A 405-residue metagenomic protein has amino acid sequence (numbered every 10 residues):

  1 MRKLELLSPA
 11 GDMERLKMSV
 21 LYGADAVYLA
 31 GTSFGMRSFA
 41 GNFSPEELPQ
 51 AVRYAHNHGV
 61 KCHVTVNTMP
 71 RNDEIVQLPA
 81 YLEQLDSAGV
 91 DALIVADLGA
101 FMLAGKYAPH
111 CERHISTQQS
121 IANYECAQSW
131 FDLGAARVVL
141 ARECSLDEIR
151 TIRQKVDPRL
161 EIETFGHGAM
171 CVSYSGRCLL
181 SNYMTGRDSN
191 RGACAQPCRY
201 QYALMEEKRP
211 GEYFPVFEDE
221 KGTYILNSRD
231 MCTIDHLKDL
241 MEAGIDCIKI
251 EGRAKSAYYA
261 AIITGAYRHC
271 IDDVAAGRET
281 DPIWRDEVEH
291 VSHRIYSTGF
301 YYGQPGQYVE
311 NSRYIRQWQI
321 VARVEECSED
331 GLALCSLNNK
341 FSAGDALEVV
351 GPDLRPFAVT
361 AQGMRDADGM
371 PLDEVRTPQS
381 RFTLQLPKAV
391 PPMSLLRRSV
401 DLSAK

Functional and structural regions predicted by a protein language model:
M1-L21, A26-L29, S33, H58-T68 (+5 more regions): Surface-exposed amphipathic alpha-helical tracts and adjacent flexible/coil segments at the periphery of soluble enzymes
D12-R15, S33-Y124: Active-site beta->alpha loop and helix N-cap motifs at the rims of alpha/beta catalytic domains
L93-A96, Q118-A122, A136, L140-C144 (+1 more regions): Short, well-structured alpha-helical patches and their helix-loop capping segments that border functional surfaces
